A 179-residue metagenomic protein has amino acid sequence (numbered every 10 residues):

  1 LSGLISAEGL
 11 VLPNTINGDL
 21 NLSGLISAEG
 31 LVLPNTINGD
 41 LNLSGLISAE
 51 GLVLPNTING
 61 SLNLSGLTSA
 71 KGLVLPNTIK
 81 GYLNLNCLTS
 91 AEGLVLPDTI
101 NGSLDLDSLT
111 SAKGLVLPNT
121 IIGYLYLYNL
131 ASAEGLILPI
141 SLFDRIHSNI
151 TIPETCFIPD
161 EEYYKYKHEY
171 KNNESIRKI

Functional and structural regions predicted by a protein language model:
L1-S103, D107-Y124, N129-I137: Thr-biased low-complexity repeat/linker tracts and other Thr-enriched repetitive architectures
L125-I179: Leucine-rich solenoid repeat scaffolds
